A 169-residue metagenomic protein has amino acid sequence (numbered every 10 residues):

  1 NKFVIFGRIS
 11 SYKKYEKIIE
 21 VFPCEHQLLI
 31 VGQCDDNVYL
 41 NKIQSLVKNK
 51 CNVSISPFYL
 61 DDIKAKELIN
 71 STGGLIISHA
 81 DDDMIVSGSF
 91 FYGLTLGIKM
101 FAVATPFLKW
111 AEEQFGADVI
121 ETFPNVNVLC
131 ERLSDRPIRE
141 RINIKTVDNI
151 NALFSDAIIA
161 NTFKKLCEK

Functional and structural regions predicted by a protein language model:
F6, Q27-N41, P57-F58: Glycosyltransferase donor-sugar binding loop
S10-P23, V38: A conserved mid-protein helix/loop that constitutes part of the nucleotide-sugar donor-binding site
N37-L40, C51-D62, L68: Active-site donor-binding acidic/aromatic loop of nucleotide-activated sugar and phosphosugar transferases involved
E67-M84, I98: Acidic donor-binding loop of glycosyltransferase active sites
N70-T72, S89-V103: Conserved donor-binding/catalytic loop of nucleotide-activated donor transferases
I76-F91, A104-W110: Nucleotide-sugar-dependent
K109-S134: Change "using UDP/GDP/dTDP sugars" to "using nucleotide sugars
P124-C130, P137-E168: A charged, aromatic-enriched C-terminal amphipathic alpha-helix characteristic of glycosyltransferases across folds
